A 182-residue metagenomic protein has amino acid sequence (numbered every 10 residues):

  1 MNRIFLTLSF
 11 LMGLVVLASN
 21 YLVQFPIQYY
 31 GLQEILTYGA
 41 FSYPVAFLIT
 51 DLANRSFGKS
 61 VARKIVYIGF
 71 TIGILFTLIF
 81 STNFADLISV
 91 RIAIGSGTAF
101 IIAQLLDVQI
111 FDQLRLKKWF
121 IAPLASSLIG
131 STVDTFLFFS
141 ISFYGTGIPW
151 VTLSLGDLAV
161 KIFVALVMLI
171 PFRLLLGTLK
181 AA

Functional and structural regions predicted by a protein language model:
M1-N2, N54-K64, Q113-K117, A182: Membrane-interface helix-boundary motifs at transmembrane edges
M1-R55, S60: Hydrophobic transmembrane alpha-helices
F5-S9, V61-T71, K118-A125: Cytoplasmic-side transmembrane-helix entry/capping segments in multi-pass membrane proteins
V16-Q24, T77-F84, F138, S142 (+1 more regions): Structural signal for membrane-spanning alpha-helices in multi-pass inner-membrane proteins, emphasizing helix cores
Q24-Q33, T82-I88, T146-T152: Membrane-interface helix termini and inter-helical loops of multi-pass transporters
I49-A53, F76-D86, L105-I110: Membrane-helix exit/interface motif
I72-F100: Helix-adjacent hinge/juxtasegments
V90-A182: Membrane-embedded alpha-helical hairpins and interfacial helices in multi-pass inner-membrane proteins
